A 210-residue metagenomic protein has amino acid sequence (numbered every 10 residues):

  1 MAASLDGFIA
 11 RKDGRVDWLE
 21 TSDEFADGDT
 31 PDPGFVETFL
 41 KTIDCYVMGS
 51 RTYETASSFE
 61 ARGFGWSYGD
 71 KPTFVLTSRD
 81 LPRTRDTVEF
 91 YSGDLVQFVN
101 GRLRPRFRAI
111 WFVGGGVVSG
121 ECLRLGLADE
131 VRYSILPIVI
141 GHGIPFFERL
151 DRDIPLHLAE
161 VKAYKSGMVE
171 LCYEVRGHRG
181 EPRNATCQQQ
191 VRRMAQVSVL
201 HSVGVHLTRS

Functional and structural regions predicted by a protein language model:
M1-L207: Enzymes that bind and transform nitrogen-containing heteroaromatic metabolites
